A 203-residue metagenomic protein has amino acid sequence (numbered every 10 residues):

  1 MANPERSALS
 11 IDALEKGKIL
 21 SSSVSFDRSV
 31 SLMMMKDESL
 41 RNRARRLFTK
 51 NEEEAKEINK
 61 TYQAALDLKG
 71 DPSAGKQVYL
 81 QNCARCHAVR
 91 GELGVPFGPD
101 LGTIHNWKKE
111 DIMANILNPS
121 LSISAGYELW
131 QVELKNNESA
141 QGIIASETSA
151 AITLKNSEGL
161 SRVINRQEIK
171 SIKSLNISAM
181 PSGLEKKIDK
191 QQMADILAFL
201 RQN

Functional and structural regions predicted by a protein language model:
M1-V78, F97, I104, K109 (+2 more regions): Long, ordered, helix-rich scaffold segments
K18, N82, H87, I116-S120 (+2 more regions): Sec/Tat-exported extracytoplasmic proteins
V30-E53, T61, K109, L121 (+3 more regions): C-terminal capping alpha-helices of c-type cytochrome domains
G75-R90, L101, I196-L200: The canonical Cys-X-X-Cys-His
R90-P96, S122, N203: Inter-heme linker and motif-flanking segments adjacent to c-type heme-binding CXXCH motifs in c-type cytochromes
L93-N118, W130-S174: Gly/Gly-Pro-rich "capping" loops immediately C-terminal to redox-active cysteine motifs in periplasmic/lumenal
I123-W130: C-terminal beta-barrel architecture of Gram-negative outer-membrane proteins
